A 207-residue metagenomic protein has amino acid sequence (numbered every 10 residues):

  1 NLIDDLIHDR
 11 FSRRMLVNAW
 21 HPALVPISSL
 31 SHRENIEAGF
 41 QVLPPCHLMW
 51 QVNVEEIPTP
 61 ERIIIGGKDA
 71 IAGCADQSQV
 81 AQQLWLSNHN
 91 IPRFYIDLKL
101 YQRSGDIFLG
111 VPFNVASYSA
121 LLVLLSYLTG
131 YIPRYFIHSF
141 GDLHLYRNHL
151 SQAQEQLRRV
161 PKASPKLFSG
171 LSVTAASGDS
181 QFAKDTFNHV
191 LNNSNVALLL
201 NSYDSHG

Functional and structural regions predicted by a protein language model:
N1-G207: Terminal, non-catalytic protein-protein interaction segments that mediate quaternary/complex assembly
